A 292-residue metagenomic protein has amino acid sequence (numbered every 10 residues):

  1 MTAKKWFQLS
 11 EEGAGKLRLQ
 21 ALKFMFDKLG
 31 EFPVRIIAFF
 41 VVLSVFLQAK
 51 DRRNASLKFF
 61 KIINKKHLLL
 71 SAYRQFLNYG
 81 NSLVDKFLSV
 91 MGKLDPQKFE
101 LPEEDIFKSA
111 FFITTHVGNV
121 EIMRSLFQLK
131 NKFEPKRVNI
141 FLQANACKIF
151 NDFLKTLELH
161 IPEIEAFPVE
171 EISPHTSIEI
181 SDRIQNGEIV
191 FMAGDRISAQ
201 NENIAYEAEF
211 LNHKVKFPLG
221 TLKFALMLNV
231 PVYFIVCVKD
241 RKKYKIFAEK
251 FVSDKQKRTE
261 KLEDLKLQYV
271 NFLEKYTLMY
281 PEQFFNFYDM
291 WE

Functional and structural regions predicted by a protein language model:
M1-T114, G118-N119, F153-T156: Membrane-anchoring hydrophobic helices of lipid-metabolizing enzymes
L9, L43-S44, F141, F167 (+2 more regions): Short, contiguous strand/loop micro-motifs
G15-R18, I37, R53, A72 (+6 more regions): A structural signal for well-ordered alpha-helical scaffolds and beta->alpha junctions
L68-S71, S109-E171, N201-N203: Catalytic core of membrane glycerolipid acyltransferases/transacylases, capturing the structured, soluble-facing
S89-K98, E165-E171, F210-N212, Q256 (+1 more regions): Short, flexible loop segments at the rims of nucleotide/cofactor-binding pockets, characterized by
K108, P135-K136, E188, V230: Short coil/turn connectors at secondary-structure junctions
L129, P174-E292: Non-catalytic C-terminal accessory region of glycerolipid acyltransferases and related lyso-lipid remodeling enzymes
